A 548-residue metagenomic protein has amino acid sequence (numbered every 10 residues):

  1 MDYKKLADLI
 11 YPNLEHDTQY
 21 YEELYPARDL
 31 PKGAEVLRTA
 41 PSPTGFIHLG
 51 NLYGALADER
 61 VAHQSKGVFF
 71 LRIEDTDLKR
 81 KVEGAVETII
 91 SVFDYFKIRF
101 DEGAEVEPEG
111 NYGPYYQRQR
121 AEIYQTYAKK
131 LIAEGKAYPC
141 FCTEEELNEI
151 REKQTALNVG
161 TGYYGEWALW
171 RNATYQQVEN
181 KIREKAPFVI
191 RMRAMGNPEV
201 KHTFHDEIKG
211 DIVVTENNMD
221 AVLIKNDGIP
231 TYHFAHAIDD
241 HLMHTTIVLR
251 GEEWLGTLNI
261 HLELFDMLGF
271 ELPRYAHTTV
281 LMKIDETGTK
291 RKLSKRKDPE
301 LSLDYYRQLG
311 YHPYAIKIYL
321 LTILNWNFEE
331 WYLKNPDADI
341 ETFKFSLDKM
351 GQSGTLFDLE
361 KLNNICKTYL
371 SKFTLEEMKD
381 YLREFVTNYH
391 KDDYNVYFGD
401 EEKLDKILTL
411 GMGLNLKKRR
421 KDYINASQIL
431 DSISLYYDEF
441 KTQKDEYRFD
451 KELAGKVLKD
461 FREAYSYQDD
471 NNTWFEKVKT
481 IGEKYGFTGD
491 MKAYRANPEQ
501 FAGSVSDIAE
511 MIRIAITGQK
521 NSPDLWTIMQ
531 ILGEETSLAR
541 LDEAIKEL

Functional and structural regions predicted by a protein language model:
D2-A156, G256-F270, A315: N-terminal Rossmann-like or analogous alpha/beta NTP/dinucleotide-binding catalytic cores that position adenine
G33-R38, F70, P299, D339-L347 (+1 more regions): Short amphipathic alpha-helical segments and their helix-coil junctions
L37-P43, F70-D75, L242-V248, E300-L303 (+3 more regions): Glycine- and acidic
D58, I89, L131, G135 (+8 more regions): Residue-level signal for inorganic ion chemistry
F93-F100, I132-P139, R151-Q154, N158-T161 (+7 more regions): A generic secondary-structure signal for well-formed alpha-helical elements
K130, Y138-H277, M282-L293, S302 (+1 more regions): Active-site cores that bind ATP or allylic diphosphates and position pyrophosphate for catalysis
L268-F449, T517-L548: Catalytic adenosine-cofactor/nucleotide-binding cores of aminoacyl-tRNA synthetases and other
K479-L532, T536: Helix-rich, typically C-terminal accessory recognition domains appended to large enzymatic cores
